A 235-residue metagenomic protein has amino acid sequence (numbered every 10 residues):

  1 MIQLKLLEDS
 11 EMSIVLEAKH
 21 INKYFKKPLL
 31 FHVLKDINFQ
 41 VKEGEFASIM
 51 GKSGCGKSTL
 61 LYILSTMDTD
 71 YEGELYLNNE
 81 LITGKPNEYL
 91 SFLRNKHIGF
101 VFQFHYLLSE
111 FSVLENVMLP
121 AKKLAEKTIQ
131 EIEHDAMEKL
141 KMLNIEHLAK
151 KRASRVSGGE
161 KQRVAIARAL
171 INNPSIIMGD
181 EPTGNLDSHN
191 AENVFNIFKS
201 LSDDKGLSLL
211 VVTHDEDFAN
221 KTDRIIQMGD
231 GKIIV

Functional and structural regions predicted by a protein language model:
M50-K52: The feature captures the beta-strand-to-loop junction immediately N-terminal to the Walker
G73-L81: Conserved ABC transporter NBD signature motif
L81, Q130-H147: Conserved ABC ATPase "signature" region
F111-P120: Short coil-to-helix segment of the ABC ATPase nucleotide-binding domain corresponding to the Q-loop/switch region
R152-E160: Conserved ABC ATPase signature
I171-S175: A short, proline-enriched helix->beta-strand linker immediately N-terminal to the Walker B motif in ABC-type P-loop
I177-D180: Catalytic Walker B motif of ABC-type/P-loop ATPase nucleotide-binding domains
